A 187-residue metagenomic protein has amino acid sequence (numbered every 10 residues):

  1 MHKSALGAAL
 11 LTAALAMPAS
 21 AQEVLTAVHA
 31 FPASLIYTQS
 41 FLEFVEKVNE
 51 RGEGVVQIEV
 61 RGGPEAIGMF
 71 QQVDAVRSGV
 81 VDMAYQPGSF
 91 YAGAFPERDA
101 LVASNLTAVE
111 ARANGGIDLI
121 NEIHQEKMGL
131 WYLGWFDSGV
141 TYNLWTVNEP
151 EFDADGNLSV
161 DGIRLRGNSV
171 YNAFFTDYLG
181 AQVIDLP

Functional and structural regions predicted by a protein language model:
M1-G7: Bacterial N-terminal signal peptides that target proteins for export
A8-A9, A19: Cleavable N-terminal signal peptides
L15-A21: Sec/Tat signal peptide C-region and signal peptidase I cleavage site
T26-E43, G63-G68: Extracytoplasmic "Venus flytrap"
S34-E59, V170-F174: Short, polar/charged alpha-helical segment
V45-E46, D82, P87-L186: Contiguous mixed-secondary-structure segments that line small-molecule binding/active-site clefts of soluble domains
E53-V56, Q72-Q86, G180-Q182: Alpha-to-beta junction loops
R61-D74, N168-V170, A181-P187: Short helix-initiation/N-cap motifs at beta->coil->alpha
